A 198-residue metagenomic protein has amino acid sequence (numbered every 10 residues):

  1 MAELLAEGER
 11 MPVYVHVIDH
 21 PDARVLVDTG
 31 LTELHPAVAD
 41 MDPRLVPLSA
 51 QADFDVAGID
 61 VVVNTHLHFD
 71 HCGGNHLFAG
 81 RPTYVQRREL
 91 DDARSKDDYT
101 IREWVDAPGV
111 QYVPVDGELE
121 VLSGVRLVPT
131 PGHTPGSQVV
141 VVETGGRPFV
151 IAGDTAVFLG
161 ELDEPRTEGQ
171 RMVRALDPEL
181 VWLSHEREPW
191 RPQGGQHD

Functional and structural regions predicted by a protein language model:
M1-D40, R166-D177, R191-D198: Zn-dependent metallo-beta-lactamase
M1-E3, V25-G30, V125-P131, V150-D154: Active-site-proximal beta-strand elements of phosphoester/diester hydrolases
V15-D19, V25, D116-G145: Core dinuclear metal-dependent hydrolase active-site scaffold
T29-T32, L67, R88-E89, G132-T134 (+3 more regions): Active-site metal-binding loops of divalent metal-dependent hydrolases
M41-V85: Active-site metal-binding motif and surrounding structural segment of the metallo-beta-lactamase
V46-D60, V85-P129, E164-E179: Metallo-beta-lactamase
P47, G146-D198: Cap/insert and terminal regions of metallo-dependent hydrolase folds
H76-A79, T144, A175: Short, conserved loop/helix-junction motifs that constitute active-site signature segments in enzyme catalytic cores
